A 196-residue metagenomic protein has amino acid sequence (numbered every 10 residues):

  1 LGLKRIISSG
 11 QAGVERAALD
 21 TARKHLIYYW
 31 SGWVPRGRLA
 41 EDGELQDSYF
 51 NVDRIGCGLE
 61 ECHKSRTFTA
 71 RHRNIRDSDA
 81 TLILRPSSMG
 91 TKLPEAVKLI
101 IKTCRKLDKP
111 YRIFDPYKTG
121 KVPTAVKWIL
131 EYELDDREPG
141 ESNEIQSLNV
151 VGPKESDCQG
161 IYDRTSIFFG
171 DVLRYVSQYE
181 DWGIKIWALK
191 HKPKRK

Functional and structural regions predicted by a protein language model:
L1-L148, G152-A188: Acidic/glycine-enriched connector segments
H191-K196: Short Lys/Arg-rich cationic patches that frequently serve as NLS/NoLS or arginine-rich RNA/DNA-binding motifs
